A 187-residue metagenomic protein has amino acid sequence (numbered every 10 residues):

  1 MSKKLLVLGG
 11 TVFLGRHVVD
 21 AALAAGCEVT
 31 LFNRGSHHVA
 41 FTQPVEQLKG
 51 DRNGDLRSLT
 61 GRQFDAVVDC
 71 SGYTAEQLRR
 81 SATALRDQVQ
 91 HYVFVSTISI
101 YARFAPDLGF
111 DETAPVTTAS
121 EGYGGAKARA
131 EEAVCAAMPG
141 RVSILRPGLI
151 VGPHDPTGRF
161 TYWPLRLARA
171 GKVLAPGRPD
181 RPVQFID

Functional and structural regions predicted by a protein language model:
L5-A25: N-terminal Rossmann NAD(P)H-binding glycine-rich loop of SDR-like oxidoreductase domains
F32-S36, D51-R52: N-terminal Rossmann-fold cofactor-binding loop
Q43-G54, S71-Y73: Rossmann-fold cofactor-recognition segment
G54-Q63: Short amphipathic alpha-helix with an adjacent loop that forms part of the alpha/beta core around
R62-G109, T118, G125-C135: NAD(P)-cofactor binding segment of oxidoreductase domains
E131-H154: Conserved beta-loop-beta element that borders a ligand/cofactor-binding pocket
G152-W163: Glycine/proline-rich active-site loop of Rossmann-fold NAD(P)-dependent oxidoreductases
R166-I186: A conserved pocket-lining segment of Rossmann-fold NAD(P)-dependent short-chain dehydrogenase/reductase
